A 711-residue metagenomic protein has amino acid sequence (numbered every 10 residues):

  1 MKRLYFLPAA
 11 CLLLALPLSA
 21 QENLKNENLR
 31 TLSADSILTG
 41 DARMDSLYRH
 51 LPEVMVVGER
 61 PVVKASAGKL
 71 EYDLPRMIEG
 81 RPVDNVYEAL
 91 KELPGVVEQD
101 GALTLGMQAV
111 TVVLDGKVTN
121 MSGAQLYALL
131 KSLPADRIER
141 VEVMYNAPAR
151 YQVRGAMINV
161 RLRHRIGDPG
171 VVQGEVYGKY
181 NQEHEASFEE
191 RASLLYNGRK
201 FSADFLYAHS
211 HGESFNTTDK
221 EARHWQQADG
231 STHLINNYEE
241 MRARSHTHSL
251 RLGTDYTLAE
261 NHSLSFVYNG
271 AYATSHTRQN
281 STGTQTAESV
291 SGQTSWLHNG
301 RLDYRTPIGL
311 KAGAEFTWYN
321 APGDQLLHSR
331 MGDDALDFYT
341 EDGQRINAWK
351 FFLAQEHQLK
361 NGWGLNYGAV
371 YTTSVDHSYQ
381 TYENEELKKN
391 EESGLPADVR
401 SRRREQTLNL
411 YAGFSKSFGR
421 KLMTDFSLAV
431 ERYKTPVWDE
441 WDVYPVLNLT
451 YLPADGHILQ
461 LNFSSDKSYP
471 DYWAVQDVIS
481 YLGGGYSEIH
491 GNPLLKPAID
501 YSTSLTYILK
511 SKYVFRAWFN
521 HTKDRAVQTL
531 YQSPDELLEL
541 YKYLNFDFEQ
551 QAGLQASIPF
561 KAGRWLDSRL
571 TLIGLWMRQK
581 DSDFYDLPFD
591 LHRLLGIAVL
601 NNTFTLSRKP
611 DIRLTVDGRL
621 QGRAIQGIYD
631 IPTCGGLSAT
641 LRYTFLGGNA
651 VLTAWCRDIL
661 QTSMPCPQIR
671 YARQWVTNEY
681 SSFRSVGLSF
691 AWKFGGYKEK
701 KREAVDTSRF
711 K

Functional and structural regions predicted by a protein language model:
E22-I78, E98-D100, M107, G155: Short, acidic, small-residue-rich periplasmic hinge/interaction motif at the N-terminus of Gram-negative outer-membrane
A42, E53, V86-A89, L126-A128 (+2 more regions): N-terminal periplasmic accessory domains that precede and gate Gram-negative outer-membrane beta-barrel machines
Y87-S122: Extracytoplasmic beta-strand/coil segments of soluble accessory domains associated with Gram-negative outer-membrane
T119-N146: Short acidic/polar hinge/loop motifs at secondary-structure boundaries that mediate gating or recognition
G178-Q182, G198, H209-E213, G270-T274 (+12 more regions): Transmembrane beta-strands of outer-membrane beta-barrel pores
F201, T247-A273, V290-P445, T450-I458 (+3 more regions): Face-selective signature of the C-terminal outer-membrane beta-barrel domain
A348-K350, K496, S502, V514-L572 (+1 more regions): Outer membrane beta-barrel strand-and-loop segments of large Gram-negative receptors, especially TonB-dependent
K467-R516, H521, Y541-G553, K561 (+1 more regions): Outer-membrane beta-barrel signature, preferentially recognizing the C-terminal barrel domain of Gram-negative
